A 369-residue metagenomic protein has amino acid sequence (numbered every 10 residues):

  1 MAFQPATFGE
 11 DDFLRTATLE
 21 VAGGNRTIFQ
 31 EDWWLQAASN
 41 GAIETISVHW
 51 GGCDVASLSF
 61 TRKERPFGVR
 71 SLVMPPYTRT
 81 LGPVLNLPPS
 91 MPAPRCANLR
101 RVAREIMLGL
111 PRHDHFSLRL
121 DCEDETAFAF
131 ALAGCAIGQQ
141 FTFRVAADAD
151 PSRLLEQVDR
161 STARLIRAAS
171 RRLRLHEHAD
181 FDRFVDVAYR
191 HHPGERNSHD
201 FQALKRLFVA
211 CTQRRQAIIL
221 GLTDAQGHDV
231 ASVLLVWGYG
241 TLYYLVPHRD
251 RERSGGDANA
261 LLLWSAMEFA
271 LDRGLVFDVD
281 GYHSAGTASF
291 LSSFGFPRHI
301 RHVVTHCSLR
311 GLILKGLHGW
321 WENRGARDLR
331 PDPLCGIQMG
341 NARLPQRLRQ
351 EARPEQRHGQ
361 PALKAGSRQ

Functional and structural regions predicted by a protein language model:
A2-G68, D121-G255, G366: A conserved beta-strand-loop-helix scaffold within acyl/acetyltransferase catalytic domains
S59-P66, E123, A131-R153, V276-Q369: Active-site/acyl-donor-binding loops of N-acyltransferases
R62-G82: Conserved acyl-donor/pantetheine-binding loop and adjacent beta-alpha core of acyl/acetyltransferases and related
P75-L85, I137-R144: Acyl/amide activation-and-transfer machinery of modular secondary-metabolite enzymes
T78-A93, D148-A149, V246-G256: A short, internal acetyl-CoA/4′-phosphopantetheine-binding micro-motif in the GNAT/acyltransferase core
A97-H113, L261-L275: Conserved acyl-CoA
H113-L120: Divalent metal-dependent hydrolysis catalytic cores, especially in the metallo-beta-lactamase
R206-V209, Q216-G316: Aromatic (often tryptophan-rich) hydrophobic motifs at membrane interfaces
